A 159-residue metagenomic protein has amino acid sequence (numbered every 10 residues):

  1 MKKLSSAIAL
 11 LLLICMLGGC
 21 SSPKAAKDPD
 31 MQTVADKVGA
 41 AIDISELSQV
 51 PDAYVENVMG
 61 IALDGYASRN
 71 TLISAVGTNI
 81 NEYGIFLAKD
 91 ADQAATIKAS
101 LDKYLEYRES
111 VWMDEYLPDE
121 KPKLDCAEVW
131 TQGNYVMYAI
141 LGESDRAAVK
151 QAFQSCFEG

Functional and structural regions predicted by a protein language model:
M1-I8, L12: Positively charged n-region of N-terminal signal peptides that target proteins for export
C15-G19: C-terminal motif of bacterial Sec signal peptides marking the signal peptidase cleavage site
S21-K24: Bacterial signal peptide processing site
K27-L47: Post-signal peptide N-terminal segment of mature Sec-exported envelope proteins
S48-N81, T96-I97, L124-D125: Short, compositionally biased low-complexity segments enriched in polar/charged residues
I80-D90: A short acidic-to-branched-hydrophobic micro-motif
A94-Q132: Short Gly/Thr-rich strand-loop-strand
D119-G159: A short, solvent-exposed beta-edge/loop patch
